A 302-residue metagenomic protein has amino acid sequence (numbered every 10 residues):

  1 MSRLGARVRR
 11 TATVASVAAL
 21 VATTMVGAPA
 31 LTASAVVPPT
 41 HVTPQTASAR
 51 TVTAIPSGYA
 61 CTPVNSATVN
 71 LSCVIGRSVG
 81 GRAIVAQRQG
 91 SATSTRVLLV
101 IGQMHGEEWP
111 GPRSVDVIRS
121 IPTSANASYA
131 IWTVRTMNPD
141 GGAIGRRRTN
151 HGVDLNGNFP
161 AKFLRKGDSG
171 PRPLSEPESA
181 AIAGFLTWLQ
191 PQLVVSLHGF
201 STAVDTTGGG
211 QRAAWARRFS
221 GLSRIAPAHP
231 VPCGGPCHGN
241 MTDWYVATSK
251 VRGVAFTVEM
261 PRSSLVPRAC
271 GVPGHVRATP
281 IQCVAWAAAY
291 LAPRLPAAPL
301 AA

Functional and structural regions predicted by a protein language model:
M1-V37: Secretory targeting and sorting signals
R9, A35-V85: Short glycine- and acidic-rich boundary segments immediately preceding or forming the N-terminal edge of structured
S57, P173-A181, A278-W286: Soluble or luminal CAZymes and related metallo-dependent hydrolases
S72, A86, T133, V194 (+1 more regions): Conserved beta-strand scaffold positions in the cores of enzyme catalytic domains, especially in NTP/NDP-utilizing
S78-V79, S94-M104, E108-P232, M260-R262 (+1 more regions): Active-site/substrate-binding loop(s) of hydrolase catalytic cores
G81-I84, I182, H238-Y245: Alpha-helical scaffolding within the catalytic cores of extracellular/periplasmic polymer-degrading hydrolases
V85-S94: Short beta-strand-to-loop junctions in surface cap/lid or active-site-entrance loops
T206, P236-A302: Active-site-adjacent mobile loop/cap segments within catalytic or ligand-binding domains
